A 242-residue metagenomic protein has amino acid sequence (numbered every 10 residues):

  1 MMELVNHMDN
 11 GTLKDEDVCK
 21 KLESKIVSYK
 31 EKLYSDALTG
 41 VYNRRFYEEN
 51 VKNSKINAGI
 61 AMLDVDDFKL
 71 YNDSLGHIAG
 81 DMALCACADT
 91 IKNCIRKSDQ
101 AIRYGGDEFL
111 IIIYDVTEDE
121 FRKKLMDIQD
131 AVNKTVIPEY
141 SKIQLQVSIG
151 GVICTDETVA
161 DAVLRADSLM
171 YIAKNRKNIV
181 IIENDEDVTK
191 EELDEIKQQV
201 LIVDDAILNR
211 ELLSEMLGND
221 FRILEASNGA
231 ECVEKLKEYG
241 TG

Functional and structural regions predicted by a protein language model:
E3-A37, R45-N57: Signal-transducing coiled-coil linker helices
Y29-E49, L63-H77, C85: Conserved nucleotide-binding and Mg2+-coordinating catalytic segments in signaling enzymes
E48-L75, I91, I102, G240: Active-site-proximal structural segments of metal-dependent nucleotidyl cyclase/transferase enzymes
A79-Q100, E108: Active-site-proximal alpha-helical element of nucleotidyl cyclase-like catalytic domains and analogous helices
Q100-R103, I143: A short pre-motif secondary-structure segment
L164-V188: Catalytic/regulatory signature loops of cyclic-dinucleotide turnover enzymes and related class III nucleotidyl cyclases
I207-L224: Two-component/phosphorelay signaling modules centered on CheY-like receiver
E225-E234: Helix N-cap/capping motif at the beta->alpha junctions
